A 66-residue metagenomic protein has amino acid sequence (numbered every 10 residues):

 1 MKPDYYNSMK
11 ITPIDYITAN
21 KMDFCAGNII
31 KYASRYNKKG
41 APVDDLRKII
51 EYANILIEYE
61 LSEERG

Functional and structural regions predicted by a protein language model:
M1-G66: Intrinsically disordered, low-complexity regulatory regions that flank transcription factor DNA-binding cores
